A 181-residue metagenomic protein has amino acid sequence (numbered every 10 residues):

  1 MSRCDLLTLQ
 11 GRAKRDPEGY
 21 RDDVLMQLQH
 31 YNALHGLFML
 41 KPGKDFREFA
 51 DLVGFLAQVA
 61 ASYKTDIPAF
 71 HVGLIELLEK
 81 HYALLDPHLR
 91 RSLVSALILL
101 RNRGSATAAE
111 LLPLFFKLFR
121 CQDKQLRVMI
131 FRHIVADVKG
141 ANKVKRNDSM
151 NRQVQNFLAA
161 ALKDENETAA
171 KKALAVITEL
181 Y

Functional and structural regions predicted by a protein language model:
M1-L126, I134-R146, T178-Y181: Alpha-helical solenoid scaffolds in large eukaryotic transport, assembly, and signaling factors
P113, R132-H133, N151-N156: Short, conserved phosphate-binding/catalytic loop or strand-edge motifs used in phosphoryl-/nucleotidyl-transfer
Q122-Q125, R132, R152, E165-N166: Internal alpha-solenoid helical repeat scaffolds
V138-Y181: Solenoidal tandem-repeat scaffolds enriched in leucines and small polar residues
